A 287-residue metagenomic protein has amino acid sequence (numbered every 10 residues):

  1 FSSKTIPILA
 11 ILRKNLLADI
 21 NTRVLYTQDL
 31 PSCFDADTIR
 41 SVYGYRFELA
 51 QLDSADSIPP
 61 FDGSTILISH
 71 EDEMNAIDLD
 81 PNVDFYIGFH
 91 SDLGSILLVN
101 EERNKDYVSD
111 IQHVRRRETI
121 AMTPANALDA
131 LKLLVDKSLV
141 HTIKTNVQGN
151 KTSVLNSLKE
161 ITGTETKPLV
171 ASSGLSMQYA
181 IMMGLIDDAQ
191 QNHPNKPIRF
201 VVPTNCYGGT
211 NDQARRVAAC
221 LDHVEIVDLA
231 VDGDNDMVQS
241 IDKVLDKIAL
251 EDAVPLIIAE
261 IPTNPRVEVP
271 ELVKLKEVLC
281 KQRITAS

Functional and structural regions predicted by a protein language model:
F1-R199, P203-K243: Conserved N-terminal alpha-helix of the aminotransferase class I/II PLP-enzyme fold
L17-D19, K247-D252, E277-T285: Secondary-structure boundary elements
Q51-S54, V227-V231, V254-P255, L279 (+1 more regions): Short, surface-exposed, polar/charged, turn-prone segments marking secondary-structure boundaries
T65-S69, D84-Y86, L256-I258, E268-S287: Catalytic PLP-binding core of fold-type I/II PLP enzymes
D234, V238-K276: Glycine/proline-rich, positively charged, aromatic-decorated active-site loop/lid region on the catalytic face
